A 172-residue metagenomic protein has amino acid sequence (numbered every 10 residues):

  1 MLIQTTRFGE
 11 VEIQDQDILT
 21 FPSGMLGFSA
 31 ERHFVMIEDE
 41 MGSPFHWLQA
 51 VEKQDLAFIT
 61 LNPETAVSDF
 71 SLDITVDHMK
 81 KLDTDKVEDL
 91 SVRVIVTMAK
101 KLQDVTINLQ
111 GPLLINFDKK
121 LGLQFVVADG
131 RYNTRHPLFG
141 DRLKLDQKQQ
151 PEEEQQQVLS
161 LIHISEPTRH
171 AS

Functional and structural regions predicted by a protein language model:
M1-D69, K80-Q124, G130-Q147, P151-L159: A cross-family signal for N-terminal binding/gating loops and helix N-caps that shape access to the active site
L72: Residues that recognize and position ribonucleotide moieties
I162-S172: Single conserved hydrophobic/aromatic residue that forms the stacking wall/gate of nucleotide- or nucleobase-binding
